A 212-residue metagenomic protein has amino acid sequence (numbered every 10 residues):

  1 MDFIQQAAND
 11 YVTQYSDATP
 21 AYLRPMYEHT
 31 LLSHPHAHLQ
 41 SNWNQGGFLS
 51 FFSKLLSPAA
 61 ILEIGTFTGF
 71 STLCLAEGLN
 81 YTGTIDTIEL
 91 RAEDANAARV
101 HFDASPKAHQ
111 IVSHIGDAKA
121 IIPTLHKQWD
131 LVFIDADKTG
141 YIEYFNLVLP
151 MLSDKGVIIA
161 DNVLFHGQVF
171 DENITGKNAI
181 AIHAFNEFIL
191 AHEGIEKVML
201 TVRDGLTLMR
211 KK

Functional and structural regions predicted by a protein language model:
M1-L131, K138-I159, V163-K212: A short alpha-helical cap/connector motif
